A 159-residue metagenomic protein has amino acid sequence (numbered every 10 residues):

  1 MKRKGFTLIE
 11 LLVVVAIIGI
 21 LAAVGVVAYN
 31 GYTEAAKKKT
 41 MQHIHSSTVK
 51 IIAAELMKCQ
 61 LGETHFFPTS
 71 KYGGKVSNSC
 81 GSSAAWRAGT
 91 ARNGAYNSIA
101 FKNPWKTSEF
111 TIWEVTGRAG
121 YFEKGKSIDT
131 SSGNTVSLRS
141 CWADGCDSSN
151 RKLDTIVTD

Functional and structural regions predicted by a protein language model:
M1-K2, K37, S148-R151: Generic N-terminal leader/processing signal
K2-T33: N-terminal single-pass transmembrane signal-anchor helix
R3-G5, T40, V115: Intrinsic disorder/low-complexity segments enriched in polar/small residues
I9, I17-I20, I44, I51-I52 (+4 more regions): Weak global preference for isoleucine
A23, G31, K37-M41, P68: Aromatic-enriched hydrophobic runs in primary sequence
E34-E63: Membrane-proximal N-terminal amphipathic helix
M57-D159: Periplasmic/extracellular, small/polar-rich flexible segments of pilin-like filament-forming proteins
